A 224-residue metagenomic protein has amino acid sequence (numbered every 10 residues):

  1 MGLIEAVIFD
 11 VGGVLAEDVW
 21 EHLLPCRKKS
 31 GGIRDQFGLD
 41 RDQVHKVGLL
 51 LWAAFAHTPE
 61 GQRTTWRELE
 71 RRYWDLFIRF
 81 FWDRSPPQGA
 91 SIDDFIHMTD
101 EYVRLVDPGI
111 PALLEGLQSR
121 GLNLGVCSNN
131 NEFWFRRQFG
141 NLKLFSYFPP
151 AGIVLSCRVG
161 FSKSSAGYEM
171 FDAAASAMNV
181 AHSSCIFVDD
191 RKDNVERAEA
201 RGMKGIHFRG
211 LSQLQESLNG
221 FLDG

Functional and structural regions predicted by a protein language model:
G2-P108, A112, S119: N-terminal helical cap/lid subdomain that shapes the substrate entry/recognition surface in HAD-like hydrolases
I8-D10, E17, G125-N129, C157 (+1 more regions): Short beta-strand segments
L15-V19, L23-P25, F133-R137, S162-K163 (+2 more regions): Short catalytic/ligand-binding loop motif for oxyanion handling, primarily in non-cytosolic enzymes, centered on
S119-G121, G202: Glycine-centered short loops/turns at secondary-structure junctions
E132-S184: Substrate-recognition "cap/lid" segment bordering the active-site pocket of phosphatases
M170, D190-M203: Acidic, divalent-metal-coordinating active-site segment for phosphoryl/phosphodiester hydrolysis, typified by short
V180-H182, E199-H207, L211-G224: C-terminal cap/substrate-recognition subdomain and adjoining C-terminal extension of metal-dependent phosphatase-like
F187-V188, H207: Conserved SAM-binding loop
